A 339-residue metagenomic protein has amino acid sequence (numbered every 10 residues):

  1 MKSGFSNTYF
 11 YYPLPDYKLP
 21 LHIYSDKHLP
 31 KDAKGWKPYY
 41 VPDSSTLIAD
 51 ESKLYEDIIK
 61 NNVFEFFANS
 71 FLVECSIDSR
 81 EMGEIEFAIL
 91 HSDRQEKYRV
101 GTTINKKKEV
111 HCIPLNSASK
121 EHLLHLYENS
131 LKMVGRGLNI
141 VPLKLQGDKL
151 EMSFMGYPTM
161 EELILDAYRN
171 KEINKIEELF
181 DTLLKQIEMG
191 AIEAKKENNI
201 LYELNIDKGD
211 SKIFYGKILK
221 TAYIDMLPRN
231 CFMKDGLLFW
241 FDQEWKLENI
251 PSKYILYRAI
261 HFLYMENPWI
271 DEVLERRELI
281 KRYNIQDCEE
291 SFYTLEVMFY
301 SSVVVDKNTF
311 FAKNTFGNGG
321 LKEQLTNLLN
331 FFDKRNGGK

Functional and structural regions predicted by a protein language model:
M1-Y12: Short alpha-helix
Y12-H91, T326, N330-D333, G337: A C-terminal cap/extension of S-adenosyl-L-methionine-dependent methyltransferases that defines the acceptor-substrate
P13-K18, D78-R80, N116-A118, Q146-K149 (+2 more regions): Short, solvent-exposed loop/turn segments at secondary-structure junctions
H91-L131: ATP-binding glycine-rich loop module of kinase domains
I140-D207: Conserved structural core of kinase catalytic domains
L204, I250-G338: Helical subdomain adjoining the active site within ATP-dependent kinase catalytic cores
L204-E272: Catalytic activation segment of kinase domains across protein kinase-like and atypical kinase folds
